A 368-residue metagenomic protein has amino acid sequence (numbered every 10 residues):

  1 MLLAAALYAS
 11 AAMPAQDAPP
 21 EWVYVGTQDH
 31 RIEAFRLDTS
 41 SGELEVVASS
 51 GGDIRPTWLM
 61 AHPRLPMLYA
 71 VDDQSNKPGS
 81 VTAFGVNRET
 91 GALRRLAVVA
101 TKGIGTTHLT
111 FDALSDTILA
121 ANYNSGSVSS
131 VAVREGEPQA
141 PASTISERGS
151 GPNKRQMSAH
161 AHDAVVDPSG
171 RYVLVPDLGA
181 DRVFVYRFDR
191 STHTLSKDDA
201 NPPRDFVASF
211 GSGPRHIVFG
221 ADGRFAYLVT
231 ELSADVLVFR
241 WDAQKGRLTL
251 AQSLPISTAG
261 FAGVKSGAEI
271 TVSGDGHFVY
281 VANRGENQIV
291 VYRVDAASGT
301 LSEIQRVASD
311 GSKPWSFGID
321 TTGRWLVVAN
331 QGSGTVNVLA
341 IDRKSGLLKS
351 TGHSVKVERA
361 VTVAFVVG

Functional and structural regions predicted by a protein language model:
D17-P19, H62-L65, D112-S115, P168-S169 (+4 more regions): Residue-level detector of Asp-centered blade-edge/turn motifs that repeat once per structural unit in beta-propeller
T27-Q28, D73-S75, Y123, V133 (+7 more regions): Short loop/turn segments immediately following the C-termini of beta-strands
R36-G42, F84-G91, S130-A140, R187-S196 (+3 more regions): Short loop/turn segments immediately following beta-strands, especially the blade-tip and inter-blade linker loops
E45-G51, R94-V99, S143, G149-K154 (+4 more regions): A short beta-strand motif characteristic of beta-propeller blades
A92-D163: Asp-box/WD-like beta-propeller blade repeats and closely related beta-sheet repeat scaffolds
K265-S298, I304-Q331: Loop/turn-rich, solvent-exposed surfaces of beta-rich toroidal or solenoidal domains
